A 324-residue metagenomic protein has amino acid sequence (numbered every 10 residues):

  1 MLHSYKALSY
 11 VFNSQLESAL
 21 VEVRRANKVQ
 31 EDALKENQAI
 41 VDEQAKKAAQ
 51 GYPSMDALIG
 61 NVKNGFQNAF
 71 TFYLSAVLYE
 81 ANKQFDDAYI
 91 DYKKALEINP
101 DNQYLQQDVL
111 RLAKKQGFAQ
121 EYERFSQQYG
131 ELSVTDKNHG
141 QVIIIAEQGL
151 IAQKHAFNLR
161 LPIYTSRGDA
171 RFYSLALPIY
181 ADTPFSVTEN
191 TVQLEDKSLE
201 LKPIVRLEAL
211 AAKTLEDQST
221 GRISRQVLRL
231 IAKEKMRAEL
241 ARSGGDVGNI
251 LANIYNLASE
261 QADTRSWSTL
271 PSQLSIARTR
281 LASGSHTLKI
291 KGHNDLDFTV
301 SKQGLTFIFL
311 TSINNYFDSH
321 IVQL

Functional and structural regions predicted by a protein language model:
M1-L8, K46-Q84, R111-I143, I151-Q153: Alpha-helical linker/edge segments of TPR/alpha-solenoid repeat scaffolds and analogous pre-/post-domain helices
K6-L16, L210-D217: Second-shell loop/turn segments in exported
V23, N27, V41-K46: Alpha-helical adaptor scaffolds
Q30-V41, L96-R124: Boundary/linker segments of alpha-helical solenoid repeat arrays
K83-F85, Y92, H155-F157: Long, low-complexity, charged/polar intrinsically disordered regions
Y122-L324: Short loop/turn and low-complexity linker motifs enriched in small/turn-promoting residues
